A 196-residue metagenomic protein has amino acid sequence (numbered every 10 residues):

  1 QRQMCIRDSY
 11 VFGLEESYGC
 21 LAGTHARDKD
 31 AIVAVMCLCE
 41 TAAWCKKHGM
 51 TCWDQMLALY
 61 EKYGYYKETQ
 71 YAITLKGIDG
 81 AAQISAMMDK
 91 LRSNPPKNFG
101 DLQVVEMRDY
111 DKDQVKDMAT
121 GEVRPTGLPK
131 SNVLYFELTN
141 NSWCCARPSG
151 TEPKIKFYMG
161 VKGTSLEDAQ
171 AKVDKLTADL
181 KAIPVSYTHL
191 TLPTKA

Functional and structural regions predicted by a protein language model:
Q1-D8, V185-T194: Conserved small/polar residues in nucleotide/adenosyl-binding loops
Q1-Q3, R7-K62: Phosphate-binding chemistry for phosphorylated carbohydrates and sugar-nucleotides
R2, K29, R147, K154-K156 (+1 more regions): Basic side chains
H48-P184: Catalytic-core signal marking the mid-to-C-terminal active-site face
Q70, L75, H189-K195: N-terminal compositionally biased, intrinsically disordered segments and leader/signal-like regions
